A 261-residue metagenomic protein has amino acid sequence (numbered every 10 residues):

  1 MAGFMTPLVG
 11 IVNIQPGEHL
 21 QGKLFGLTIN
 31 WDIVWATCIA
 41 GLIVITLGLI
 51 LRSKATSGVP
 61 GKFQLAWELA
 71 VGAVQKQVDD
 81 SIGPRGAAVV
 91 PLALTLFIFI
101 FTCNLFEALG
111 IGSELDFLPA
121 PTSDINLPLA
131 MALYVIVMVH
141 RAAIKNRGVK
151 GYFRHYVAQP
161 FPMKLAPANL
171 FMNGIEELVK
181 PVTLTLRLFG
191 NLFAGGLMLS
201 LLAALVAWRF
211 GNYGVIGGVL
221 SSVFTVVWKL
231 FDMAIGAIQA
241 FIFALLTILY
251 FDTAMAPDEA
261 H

Functional and structural regions predicted by a protein language model:
M1-H261: Selective transmembrane helix interface/packing segments
